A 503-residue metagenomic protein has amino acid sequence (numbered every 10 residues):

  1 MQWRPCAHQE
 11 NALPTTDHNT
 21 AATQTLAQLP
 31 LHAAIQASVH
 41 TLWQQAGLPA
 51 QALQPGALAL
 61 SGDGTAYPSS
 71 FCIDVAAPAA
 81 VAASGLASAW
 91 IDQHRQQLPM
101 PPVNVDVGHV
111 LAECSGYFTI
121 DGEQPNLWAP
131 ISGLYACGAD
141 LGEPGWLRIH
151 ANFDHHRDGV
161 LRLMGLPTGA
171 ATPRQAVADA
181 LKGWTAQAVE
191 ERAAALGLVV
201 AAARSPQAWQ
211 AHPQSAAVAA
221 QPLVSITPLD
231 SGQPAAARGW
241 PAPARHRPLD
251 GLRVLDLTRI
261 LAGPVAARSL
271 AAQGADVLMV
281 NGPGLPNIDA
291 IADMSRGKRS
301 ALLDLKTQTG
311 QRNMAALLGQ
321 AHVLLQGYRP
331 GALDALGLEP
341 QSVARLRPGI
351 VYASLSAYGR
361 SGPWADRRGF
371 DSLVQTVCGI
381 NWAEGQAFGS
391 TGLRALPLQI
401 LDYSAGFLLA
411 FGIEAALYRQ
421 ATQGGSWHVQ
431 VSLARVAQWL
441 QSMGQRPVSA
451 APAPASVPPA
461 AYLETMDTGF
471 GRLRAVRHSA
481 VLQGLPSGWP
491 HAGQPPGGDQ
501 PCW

Functional and structural regions predicted by a protein language model:
W3-C6, E10-G284, A315, V343-G359 (+4 more regions): Acyl-CoA thioester-binding alpha/beta core of soluble enzymes
A219-A220, S295-R299, R368-V374: Short, hinge-like loop/turn segments at secondary-structure boundaries
G251, L317-Q320, G369: Alpha-helix C-terminal capping/helix-to-coil transition sites in glycosyltransferase folds
A267-K306, L317-Q320: PLP-dependent aminotransferase-like
R299-R345: A structured beta-alpha segment of the ubiquitous adenosine-cofactor-binding alpha/beta core
A301, R312, S372-T376, L398 (+3 more regions): Feature representing long, continuous alpha-helical segments
S356-R368, Q399-Y403: Active-site PLP-lysine loop of aminotransferase-like
R367-F388: Flexible glycine/proline-rich, aromatic-decorated loop/lid segments
